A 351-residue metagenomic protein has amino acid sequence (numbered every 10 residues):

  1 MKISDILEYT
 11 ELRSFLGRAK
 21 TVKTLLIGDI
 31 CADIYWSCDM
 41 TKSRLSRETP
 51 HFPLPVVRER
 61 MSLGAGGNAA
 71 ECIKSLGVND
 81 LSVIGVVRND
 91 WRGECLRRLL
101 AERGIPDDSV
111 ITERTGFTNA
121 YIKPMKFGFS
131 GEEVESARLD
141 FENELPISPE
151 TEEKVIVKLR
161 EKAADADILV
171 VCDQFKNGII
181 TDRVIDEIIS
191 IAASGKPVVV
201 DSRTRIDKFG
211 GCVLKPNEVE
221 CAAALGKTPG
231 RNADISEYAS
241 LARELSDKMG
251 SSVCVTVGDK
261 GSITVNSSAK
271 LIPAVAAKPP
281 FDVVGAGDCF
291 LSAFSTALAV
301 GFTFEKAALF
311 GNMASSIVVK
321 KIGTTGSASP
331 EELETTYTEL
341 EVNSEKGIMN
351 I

Functional and structural regions predicted by a protein language model:
M1-F15, S190: Short coil-to-helix leader/linker segments, especially the first N-terminal amphipathic alpha-helix with its helix
I3-I6, T21-T24, A32-I168, S329-I351: Conserved N-terminal subdomain of the carbohydrate kinase-like
L25-I27, R138-D140, D167-C172, V199 (+2 more regions): Structural motif
D29-I30, Q174, C289: Active-site metal-binding loops of divalent metal-dependent hydrolases
A163-I179: Short acidic, glycine-rich surface-loop motifs adjacent to enzyme active sites
V171, V184, I188, V200 (+5 more regions): Extended, hydrophobic alpha-helical segments in both membrane/secreted and soluble proteins
K176-K270: Conserved phosphate/ATP/ADP-binding segment of small-molecule kinases
K248-V257, V275-L340: Conserved post-catalytic alpha-helical subdomain immediately downstream of the catalytic base and nucleotide-binding
